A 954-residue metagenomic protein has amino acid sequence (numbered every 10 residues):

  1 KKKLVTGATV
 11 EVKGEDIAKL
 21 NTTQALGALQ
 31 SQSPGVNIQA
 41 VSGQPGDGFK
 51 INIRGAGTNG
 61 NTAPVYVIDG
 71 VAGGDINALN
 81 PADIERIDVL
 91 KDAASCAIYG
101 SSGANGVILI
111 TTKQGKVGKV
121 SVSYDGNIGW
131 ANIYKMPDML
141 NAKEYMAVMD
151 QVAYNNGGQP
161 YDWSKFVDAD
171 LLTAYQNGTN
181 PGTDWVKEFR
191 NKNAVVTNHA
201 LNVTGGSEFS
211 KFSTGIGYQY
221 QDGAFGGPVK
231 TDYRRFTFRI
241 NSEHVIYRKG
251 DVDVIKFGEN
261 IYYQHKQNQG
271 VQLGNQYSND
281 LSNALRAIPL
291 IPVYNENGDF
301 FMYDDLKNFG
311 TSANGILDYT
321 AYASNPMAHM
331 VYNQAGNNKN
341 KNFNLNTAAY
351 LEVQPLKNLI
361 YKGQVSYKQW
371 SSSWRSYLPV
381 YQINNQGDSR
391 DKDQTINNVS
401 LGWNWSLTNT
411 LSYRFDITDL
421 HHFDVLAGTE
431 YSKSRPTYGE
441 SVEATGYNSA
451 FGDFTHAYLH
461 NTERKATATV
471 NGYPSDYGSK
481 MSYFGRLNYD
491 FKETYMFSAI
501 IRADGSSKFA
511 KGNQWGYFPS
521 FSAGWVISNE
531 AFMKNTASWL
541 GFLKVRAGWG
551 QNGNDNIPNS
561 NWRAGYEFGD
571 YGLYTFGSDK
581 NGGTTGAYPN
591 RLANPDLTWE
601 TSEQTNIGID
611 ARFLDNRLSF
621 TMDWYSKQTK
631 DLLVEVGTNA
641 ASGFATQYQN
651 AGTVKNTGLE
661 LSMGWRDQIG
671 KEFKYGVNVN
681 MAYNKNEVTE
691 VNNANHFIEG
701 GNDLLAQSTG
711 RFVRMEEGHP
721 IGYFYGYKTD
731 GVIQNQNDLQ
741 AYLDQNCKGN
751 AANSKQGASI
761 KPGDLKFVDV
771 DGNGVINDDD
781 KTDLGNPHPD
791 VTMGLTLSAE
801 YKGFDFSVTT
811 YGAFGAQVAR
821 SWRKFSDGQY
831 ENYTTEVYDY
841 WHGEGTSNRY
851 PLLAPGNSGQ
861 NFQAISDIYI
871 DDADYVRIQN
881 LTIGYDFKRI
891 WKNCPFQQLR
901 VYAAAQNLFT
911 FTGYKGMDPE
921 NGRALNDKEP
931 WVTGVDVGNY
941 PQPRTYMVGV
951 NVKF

Functional and structural regions predicted by a protein language model:
K1-I240, V245-F257, N346, S449 (+8 more regions): Short, small/polar-rich motifs associated with maturation and membrane association, primarily at protein termini
G14-L20, A63, D69, S164 (+8 more regions): Extracellular/periplasmic, surface-exposed regions of secreted and cell-surface proteins
I68-D69, E296, F491, Y801: Structural motif
S102-G103, Q114, I128, G217-Y220 (+9 more regions): A short beta-strand motif that forms part of the nucleic acid-binding face of small beta-barrel RNA-binding folds
S123-N177, Q267-D304, S432, G439-N448 (+5 more regions): Conserved small-residue
N132-I133, P137, K143-V148, F189-R190 (+7 more regions): C-terminal beta-signal and adjacent terminal beta-strands/loops of Gram-negative outer-membrane beta-barrel proteins
L378-G387, Y574-F576, N581-N590, Q628-A651 (+4 more regions): Surface-exposed, extracytoplasmic segments of Gram-negative outer-membrane nutrient-acquisition systems
